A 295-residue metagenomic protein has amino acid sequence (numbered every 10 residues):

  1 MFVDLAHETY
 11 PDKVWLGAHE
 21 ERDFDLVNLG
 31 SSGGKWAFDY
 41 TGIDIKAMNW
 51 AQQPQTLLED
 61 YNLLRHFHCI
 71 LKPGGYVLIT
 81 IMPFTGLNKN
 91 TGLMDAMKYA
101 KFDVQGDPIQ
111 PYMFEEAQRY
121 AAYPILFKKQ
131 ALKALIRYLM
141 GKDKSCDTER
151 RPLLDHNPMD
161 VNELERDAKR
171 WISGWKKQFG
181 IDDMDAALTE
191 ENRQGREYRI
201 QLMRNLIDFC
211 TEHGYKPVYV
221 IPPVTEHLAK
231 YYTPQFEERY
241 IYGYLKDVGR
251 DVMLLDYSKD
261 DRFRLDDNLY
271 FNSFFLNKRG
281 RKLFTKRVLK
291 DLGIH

Functional and structural regions predicted by a protein language model:
M1-D25, I70-K72: N-terminal secretory targeting modules
D23, K72-Y76, G214-K216, D251: A general structural motif
N28, G33-Y120: Membrane-embedded segments
Y61-L64, R196-R204, P234-Y244: Well-ordered, non-membrane alpha-helical segments in soluble/globular domains
I81-T85, P223-E226, D260: Short beta-alpha junction loops
M94-F209, H213: Secreted/periplasmic serine-hydrolase-like ester/acetyl group-modifying domain
I207-Y232: Active-site segments of SGNH/GDSL-like serine hydrolases that catalyze O-acetyl group transfer/hydrolysis on lipids
P234, R239-H295: C-terminal regions of proteins
